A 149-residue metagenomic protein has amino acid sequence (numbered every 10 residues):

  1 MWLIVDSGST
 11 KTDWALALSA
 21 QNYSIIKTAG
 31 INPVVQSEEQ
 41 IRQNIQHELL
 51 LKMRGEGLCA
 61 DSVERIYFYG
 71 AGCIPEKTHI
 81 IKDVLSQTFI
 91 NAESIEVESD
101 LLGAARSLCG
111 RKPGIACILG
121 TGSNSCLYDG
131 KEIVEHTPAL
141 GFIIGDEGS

Functional and structural regions predicted by a protein language model:
W2-D6, V63-Y67, E96, G114-I118: Short glycine-aspartate micro-motif
W2-H47, I133-V134, A139-G141: Short glycine-rich, Thr/Ser-proximal phosphate-binding strand/loop in the N-terminal lobe of ATP-dependent enzymes
T12-L18, R106, C117, S123-Y128: Short beta-strand scaffold segments in enzyme catalytic cores
S19-N22, D83-F89, R111-G114, G130-H136: A glycine- and small-aliphatic-rich helix-loop capping segment at beta-alpha/alpha-beta transitions that lines
N32, Y69-C73, I143: Short histidine/acidic/glycine/proline-rich micro-motifs that form metal- and phosphate-coordinating active-site loops
M53-F89, E96, L108-C109: Short beta-strand-loop/turn "lid" adjacent to the catalytic site in phosphate-handling enzymes
E93-C117: Conserved phosphate-binding catalytic cores of ATP/NTP-utilizing and phosphoryl-transfer enzymes
K112-S149: Glycine-rich phosphate-binding loop of actin/hexokinase-like ATP-binding domains
